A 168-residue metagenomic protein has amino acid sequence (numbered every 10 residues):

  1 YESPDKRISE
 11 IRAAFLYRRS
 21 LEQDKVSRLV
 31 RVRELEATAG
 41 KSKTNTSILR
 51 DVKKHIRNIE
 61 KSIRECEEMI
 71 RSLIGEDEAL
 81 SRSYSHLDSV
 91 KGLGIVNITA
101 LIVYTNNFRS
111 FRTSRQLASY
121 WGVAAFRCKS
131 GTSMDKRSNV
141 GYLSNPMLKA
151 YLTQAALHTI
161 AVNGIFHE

Functional and structural regions predicted by a protein language model:
Y1-H86: Long, charge-rich intrinsically disordered scaffolds of nucleic-acid metabolism proteins
R19, V26, R57-E60, R64 (+4 more regions): Alpha-helix N-cap/helix-start motif at coil-to-helix transitions, marked by capping-box chemistry
D88-S89, I95, T99-E168: Phosphate-backbone recognition surface of nucleic-acid-processing proteins
